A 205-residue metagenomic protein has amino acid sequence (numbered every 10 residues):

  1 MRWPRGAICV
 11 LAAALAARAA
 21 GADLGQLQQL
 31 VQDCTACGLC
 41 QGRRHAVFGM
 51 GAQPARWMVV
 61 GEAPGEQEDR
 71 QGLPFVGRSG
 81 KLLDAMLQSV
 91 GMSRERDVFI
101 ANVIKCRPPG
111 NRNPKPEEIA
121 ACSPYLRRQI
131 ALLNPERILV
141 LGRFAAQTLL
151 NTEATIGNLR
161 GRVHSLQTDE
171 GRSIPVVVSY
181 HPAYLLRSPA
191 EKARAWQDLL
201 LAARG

Functional and structural regions predicted by a protein language model:
M1-G205: A polyanion-binding, active-site-adjacent surface
